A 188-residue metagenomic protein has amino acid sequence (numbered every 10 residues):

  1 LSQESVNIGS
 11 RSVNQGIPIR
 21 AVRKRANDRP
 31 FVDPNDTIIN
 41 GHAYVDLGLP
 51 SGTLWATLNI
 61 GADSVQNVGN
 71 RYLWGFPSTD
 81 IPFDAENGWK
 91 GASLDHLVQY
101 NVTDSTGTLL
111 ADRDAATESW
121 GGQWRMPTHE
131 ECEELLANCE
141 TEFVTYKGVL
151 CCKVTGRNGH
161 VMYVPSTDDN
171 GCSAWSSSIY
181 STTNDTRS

Functional and structural regions predicted by a protein language model:
L1-S188: Conserved positions within compact, well-structured domain cores
